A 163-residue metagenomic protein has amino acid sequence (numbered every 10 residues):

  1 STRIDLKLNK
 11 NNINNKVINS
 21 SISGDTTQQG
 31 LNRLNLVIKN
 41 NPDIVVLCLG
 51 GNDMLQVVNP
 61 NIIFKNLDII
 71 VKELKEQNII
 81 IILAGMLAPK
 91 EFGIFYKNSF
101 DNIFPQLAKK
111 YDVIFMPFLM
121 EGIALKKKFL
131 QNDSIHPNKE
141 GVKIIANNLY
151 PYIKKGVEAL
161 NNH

Functional and structural regions predicted by a protein language model:
R3-L6, K10-I13, Q29-H163: Alpha-helical cap/lid subdomain in secreted, periplasmic, or secretory-pathway luminal O-acyl-processing enzymes
N11-T26: A short beta-strand-loop structural module common to alpha/beta enzyme folds
